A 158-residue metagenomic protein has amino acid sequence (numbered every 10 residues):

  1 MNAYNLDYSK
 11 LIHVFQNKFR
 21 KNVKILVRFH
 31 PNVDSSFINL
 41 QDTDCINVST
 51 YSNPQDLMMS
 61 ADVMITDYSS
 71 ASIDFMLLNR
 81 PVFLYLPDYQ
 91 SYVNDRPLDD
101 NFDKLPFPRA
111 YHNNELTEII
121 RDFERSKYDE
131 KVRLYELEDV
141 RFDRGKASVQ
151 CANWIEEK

Functional and structural regions predicted by a protein language model:
M1-N39: Conserved catalytic-core segment of nucleotide-activated headgroup transferases in glycan assembly
A3-L11, N53, D143, A147: Soluble or luminal CAZymes and related metallo-dependent hydrolases
K10, V14, E115-E118, Q150 (+1 more regions): Alpha-helical elements of Rossmann-like donor-binding domains used by nucleotide-donor carbohydrate transfer enzymes
L11-V14, T50-N53, S70, D95-R96: A generic local structural motif
L26-I73: Donor nucleotide-activated moiety binding/catalytic core segment of transferases that use nucleotide-activated donors
N39-Q41, S70-V140: Catalytic binding pocket for nucleotide-activated donors in carbohydrate/polymer assembly enzymes
R144-K158: C-terminal alpha-helical cap of glycosyltransferases
